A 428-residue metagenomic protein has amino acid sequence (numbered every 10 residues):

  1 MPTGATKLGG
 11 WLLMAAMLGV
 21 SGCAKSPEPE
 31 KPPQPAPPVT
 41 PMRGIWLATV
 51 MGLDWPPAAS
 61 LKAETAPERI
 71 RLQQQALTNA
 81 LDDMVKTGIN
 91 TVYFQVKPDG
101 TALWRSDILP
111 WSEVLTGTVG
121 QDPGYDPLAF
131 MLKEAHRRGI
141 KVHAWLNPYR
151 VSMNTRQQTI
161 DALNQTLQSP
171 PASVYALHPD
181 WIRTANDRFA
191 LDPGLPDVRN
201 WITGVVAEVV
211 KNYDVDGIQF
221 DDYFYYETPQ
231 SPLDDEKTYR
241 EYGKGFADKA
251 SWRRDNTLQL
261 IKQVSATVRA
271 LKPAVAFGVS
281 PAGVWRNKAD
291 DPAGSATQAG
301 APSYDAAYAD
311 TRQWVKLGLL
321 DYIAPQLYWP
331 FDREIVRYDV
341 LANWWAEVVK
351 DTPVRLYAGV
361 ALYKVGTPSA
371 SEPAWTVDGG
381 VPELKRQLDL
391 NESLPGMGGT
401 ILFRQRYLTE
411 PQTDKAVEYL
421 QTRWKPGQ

Functional and structural regions predicted by a protein language model:
G19-G22: C-terminal motif of bacterial Sec signal peptides marking the signal peptidase cleavage site
T40, A48-Q75, A144, Y149-E208 (+2 more regions): Active-site-adjacent "subsite" loops/lids of carbohydrate-active enzymes
T49, L53, A276-Q298, L341 (+1 more regions): Active-site clefts of carbohydrate-active enzymes
T65-T87, V114-R138, N200-G204, D255-Q263: Aromatic- and glycine-enriched glycan-recognition loops and surfaces that form the carbohydrate-binding subsites
A66-V85, V198-V209, A301-L317, V377-E392: Short, acidic/polar
T87-P123: Aromatic-lined carbohydrate-binding/catalytic grooves of carbohydrate-active enzymes
N90, K97, A129, S169-L319 (+1 more regions): Polysaccharide-binding and catalytic clefts of secreted carbohydrate-active enzymes
Y308-E334, D351-Q428: Substrate-binding cleft of secreted/luminal carbohydrate-active enzymes
